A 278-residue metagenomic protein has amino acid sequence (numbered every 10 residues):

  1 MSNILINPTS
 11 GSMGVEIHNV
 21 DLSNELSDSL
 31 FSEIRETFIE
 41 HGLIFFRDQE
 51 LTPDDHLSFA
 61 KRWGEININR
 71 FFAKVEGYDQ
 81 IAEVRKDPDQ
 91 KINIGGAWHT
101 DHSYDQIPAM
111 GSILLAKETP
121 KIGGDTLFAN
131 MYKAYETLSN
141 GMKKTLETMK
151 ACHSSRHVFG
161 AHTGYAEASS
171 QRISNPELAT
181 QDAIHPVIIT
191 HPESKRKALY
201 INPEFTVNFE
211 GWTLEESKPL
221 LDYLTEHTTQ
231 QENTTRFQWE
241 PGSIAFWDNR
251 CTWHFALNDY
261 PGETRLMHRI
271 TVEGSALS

Functional and structural regions predicted by a protein language model:
S2-F246, R250-S278: Fe(II)/2-oxoglutarate oxygenase catalytic core
